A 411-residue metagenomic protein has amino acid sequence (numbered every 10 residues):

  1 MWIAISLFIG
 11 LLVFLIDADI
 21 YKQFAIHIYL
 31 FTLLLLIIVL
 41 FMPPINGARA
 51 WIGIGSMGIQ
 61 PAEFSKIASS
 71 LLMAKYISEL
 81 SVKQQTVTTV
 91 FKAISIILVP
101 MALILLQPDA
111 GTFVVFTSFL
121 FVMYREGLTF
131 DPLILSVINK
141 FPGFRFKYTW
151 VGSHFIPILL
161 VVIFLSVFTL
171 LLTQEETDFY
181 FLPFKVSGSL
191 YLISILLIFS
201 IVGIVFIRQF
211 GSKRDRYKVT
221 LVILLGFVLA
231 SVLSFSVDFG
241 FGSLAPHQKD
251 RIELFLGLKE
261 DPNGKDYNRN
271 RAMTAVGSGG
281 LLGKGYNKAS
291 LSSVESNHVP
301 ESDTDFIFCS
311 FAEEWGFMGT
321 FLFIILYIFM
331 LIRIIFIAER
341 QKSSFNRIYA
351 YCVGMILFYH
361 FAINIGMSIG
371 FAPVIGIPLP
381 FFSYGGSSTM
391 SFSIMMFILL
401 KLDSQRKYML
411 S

Functional and structural regions predicted by a protein language model:
M1-G264, C309-M367, I398: Hydrophobic alpha-helical transmembrane segments of multi-pass inner membrane proteins, especially in bacterial systems
A4, L72, A275-G277, L281-G283 (+4 more regions): Short glycine/serine/threonine-biased micro-segments
S56-A68, Q107-P108, G280, K284-G285 (+1 more regions): Glycine/serine-rich anion-binding loops at beta->alpha junctions that coordinate negatively charged ligand groups
I158-F168, Y359, N364-S411: A juxtamembrane structural motif centered on a specific transmembrane helix
V276, G280-W315: Long extracytoplasmic/lumenal interhelical loops at the membrane interface of multi-pass membrane proteins
S278, S344-Y351, D403-L410: Membrane-interacting alpha-helical segments
